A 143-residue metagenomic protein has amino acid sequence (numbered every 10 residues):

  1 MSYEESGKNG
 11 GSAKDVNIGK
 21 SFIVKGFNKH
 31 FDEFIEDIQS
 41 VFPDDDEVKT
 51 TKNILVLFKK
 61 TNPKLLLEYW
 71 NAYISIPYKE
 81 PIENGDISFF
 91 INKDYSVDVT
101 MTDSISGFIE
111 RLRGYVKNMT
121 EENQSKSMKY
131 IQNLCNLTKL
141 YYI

Functional and structural regions predicted by a protein language model:
S2-S125, K139-I143: Terminal low-complexity "docking" segments
K129-L140: Short, hydrophobic/amphipathic alpha-helical patches that form generic packing surfaces within helical domains
